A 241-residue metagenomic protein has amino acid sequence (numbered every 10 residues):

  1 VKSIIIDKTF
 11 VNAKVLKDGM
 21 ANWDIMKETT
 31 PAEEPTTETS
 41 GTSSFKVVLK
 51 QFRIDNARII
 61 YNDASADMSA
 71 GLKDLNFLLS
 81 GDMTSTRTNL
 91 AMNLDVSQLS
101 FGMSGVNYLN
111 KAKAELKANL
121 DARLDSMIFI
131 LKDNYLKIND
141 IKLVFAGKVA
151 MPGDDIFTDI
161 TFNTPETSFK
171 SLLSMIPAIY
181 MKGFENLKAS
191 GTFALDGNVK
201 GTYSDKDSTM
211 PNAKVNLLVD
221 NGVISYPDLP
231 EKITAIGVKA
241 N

Functional and structural regions predicted by a protein language model:
V1, S65-L79, V106-A118, Y135-A146 (+2 more regions): Amphipathic hydrophobic-ligand
V1-L79, S85, G105-N107, V149-G153 (+1 more regions): Secondary-structure transition motifs
K2, K50, T86-L90, M127 (+3 more regions): Outer-envelope beta-barrel architecture signal
T9, D55-N62, D95-F101, P165 (+2 more regions): Generic short beta-strand segments
G41-S43, V48, D55, D95 (+6 more regions): Repetitive beta-strand solenoid architecture
G81-M83, V199-K206: Outer-membrane beta-barrel proteins
L90-M92, F145, I160-F162, V199: Membrane-embedded beta-strands that build the outer-membrane beta-barrel scaffold
I128-Y135, V223: Transmembrane beta-strand segments that form the barrel wall of outer-membrane beta-barrel proteins
